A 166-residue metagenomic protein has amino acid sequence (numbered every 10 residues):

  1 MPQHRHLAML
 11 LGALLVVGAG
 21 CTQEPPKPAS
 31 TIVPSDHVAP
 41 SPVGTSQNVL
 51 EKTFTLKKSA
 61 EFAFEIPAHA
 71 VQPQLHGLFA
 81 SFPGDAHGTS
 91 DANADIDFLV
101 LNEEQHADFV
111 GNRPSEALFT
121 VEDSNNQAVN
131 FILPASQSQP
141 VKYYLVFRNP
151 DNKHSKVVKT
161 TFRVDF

Functional and structural regions predicted by a protein language model:
M1-M9: Bacterial N-terminal signal peptides that target proteins for export
L10-L15: Hydrophobic helical h-region of N-terminal Sec-dependent signal peptides in bacterial secretory/periplasmic proteins
V17-G20: C-terminal motif of bacterial Sec signal peptides marking the signal peptidase cleavage site
T22-F166: Acidic, Ser/Thr/Pro
